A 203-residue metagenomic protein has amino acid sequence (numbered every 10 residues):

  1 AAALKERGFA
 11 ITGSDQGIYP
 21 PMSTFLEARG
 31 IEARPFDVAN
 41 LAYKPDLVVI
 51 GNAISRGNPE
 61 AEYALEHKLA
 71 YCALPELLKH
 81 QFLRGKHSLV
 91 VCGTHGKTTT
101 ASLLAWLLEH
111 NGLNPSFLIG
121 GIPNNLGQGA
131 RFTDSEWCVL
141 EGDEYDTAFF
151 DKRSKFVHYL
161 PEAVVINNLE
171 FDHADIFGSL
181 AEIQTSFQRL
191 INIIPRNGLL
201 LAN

Functional and structural regions predicted by a protein language model:
A1-M22, L26-A33, K44-V48, E66-L69 (+1 more regions): ATP-dependent carboxylate-amine ligase
A3, E27, N52, R56-A202: Phosphate-binding loop of NTP-binding sites
Q16-Y19, D37-A39, N52-R56, E76: Short, polar loop motifs at secondary-structure junctions
P35-V38, Q184: Structural motif corresponding to alpha-helix initiation and N-cap regions
D37-K44, K155-V157: Short amphipathic alpha-helix with an adjacent loop that forms part of the alpha/beta core around
